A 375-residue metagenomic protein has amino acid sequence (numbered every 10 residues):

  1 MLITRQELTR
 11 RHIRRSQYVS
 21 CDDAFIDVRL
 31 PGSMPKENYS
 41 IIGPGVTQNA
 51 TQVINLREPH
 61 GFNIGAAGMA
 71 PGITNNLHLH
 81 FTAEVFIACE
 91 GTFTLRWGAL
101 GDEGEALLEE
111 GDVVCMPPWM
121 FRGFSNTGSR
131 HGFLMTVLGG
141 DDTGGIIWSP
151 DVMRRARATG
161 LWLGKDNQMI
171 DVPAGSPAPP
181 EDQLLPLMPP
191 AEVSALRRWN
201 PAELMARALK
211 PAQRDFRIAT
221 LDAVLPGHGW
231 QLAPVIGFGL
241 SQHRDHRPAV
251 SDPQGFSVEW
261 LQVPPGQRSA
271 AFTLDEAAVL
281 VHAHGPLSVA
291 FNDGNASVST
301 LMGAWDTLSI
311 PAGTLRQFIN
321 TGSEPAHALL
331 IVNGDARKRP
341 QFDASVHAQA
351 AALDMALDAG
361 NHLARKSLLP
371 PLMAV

Functional and structural regions predicted by a protein language model:
M1-H60, L163-Q254, N361-V375: A short, N-terminal "cap"/entry segment at the start of jelly-roll beta-barrel domains of the cupin/DSBH fold
I3, R10, F121-R197, Q317-V375: Double-stranded beta-helix
G45-Q52, N63-H80, S241-H246, S257-D275 (+1 more regions): Conserved short histidine dyad/triad with adjacent acidic residue
Q52-R57, T74-H80, W97, E105-L107 (+6 more regions): Short histidine-centered beta-strand/loop micro-motifs that create catalytic or ligand/metal-coordination sites
P71, F81-A99, P264-Q267, L274-D293: Glycine- and acidic-residue-biased ligand/ion/polar-headgroup-sensing regions
T74-N76, T94, V113-V114, P118-F124 (+4 more regions): Histidine-centered metal-chelating micro-motifs
A99-P117, D293-A312: Short acidic-glycine-tyrosine-enriched beta hairpin
